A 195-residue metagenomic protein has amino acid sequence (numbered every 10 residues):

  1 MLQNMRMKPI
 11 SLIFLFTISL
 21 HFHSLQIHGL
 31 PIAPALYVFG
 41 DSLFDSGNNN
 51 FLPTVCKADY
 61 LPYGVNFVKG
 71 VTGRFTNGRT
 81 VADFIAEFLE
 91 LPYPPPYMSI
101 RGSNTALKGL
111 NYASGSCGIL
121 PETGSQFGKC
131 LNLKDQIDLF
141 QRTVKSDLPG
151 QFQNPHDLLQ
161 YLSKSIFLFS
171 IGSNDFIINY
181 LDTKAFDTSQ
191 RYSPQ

Functional and structural regions predicted by a protein language model:
L2-Q195: Conserved active-site regions of diverse hydrolases
